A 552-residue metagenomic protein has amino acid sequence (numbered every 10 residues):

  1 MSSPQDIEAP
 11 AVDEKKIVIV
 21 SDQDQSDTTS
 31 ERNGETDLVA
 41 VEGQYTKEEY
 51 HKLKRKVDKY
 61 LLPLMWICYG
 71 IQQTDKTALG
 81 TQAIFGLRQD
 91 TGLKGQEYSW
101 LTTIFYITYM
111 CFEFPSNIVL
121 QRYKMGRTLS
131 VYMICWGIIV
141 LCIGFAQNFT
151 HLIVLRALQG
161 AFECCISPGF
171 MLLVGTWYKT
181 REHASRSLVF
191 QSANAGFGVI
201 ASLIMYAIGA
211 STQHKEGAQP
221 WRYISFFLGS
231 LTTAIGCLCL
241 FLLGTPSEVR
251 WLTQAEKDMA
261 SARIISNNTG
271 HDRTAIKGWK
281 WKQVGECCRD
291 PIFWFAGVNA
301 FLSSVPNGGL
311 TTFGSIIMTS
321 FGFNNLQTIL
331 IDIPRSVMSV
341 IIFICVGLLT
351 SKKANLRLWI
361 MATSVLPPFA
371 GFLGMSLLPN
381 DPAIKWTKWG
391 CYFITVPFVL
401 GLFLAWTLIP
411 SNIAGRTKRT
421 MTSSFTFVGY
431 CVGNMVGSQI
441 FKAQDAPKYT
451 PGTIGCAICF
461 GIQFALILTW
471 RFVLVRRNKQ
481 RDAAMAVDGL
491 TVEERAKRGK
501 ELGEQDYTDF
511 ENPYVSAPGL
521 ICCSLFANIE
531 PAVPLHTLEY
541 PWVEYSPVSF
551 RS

Functional and structural regions predicted by a protein language model:
M1-I71, G95, L240-R273, T450-S552: Intracellular terminal tails of multi-pass secondary transporters
D75, T91-G92, P115, Y123-K124 (+7 more regions): Helix-breaking motifs and short loop linkers at transmembrane-helix boundaries and internal kinks in secondary membrane
G80, K282-G347, W406, S438: Extracytoplasmic gate region of multi-pass secondary transporters
G80-C111: Extracellular/periplasmic helix-loop-helix junction of adjacent transmembrane segments in MFS-like secondary
C111-K124, I342-L356: Helix-to-loop junctions at the C-terminal end of transmembrane segments in multipass secondary transporters
C111-T150: Conserved MFS/SLC helix-loop-helix module at the cytosolic interface between two early adjacent transmembrane helices
R127-L141, W359-G374: Structural signature of the two symmetry-related core transmembrane helices
A184-G217, F226-T232, S423-V436: Glycine-rich segments within core transmembrane alpha-helices of 12-TM secondary carriers
